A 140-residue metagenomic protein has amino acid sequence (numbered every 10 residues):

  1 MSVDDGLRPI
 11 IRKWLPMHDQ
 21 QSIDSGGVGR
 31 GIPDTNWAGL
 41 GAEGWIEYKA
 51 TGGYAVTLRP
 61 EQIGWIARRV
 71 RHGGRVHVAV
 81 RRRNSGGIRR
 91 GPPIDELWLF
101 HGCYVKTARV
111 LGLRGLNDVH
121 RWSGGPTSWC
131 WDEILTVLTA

Functional and structural regions predicted by a protein language model:
M1-G26, A140: Acidic-basic catalytic patches of nuclease active cores, encompassing PD-(D/E)XK and other metal-cofactor nuclease
D4-L7, L99-A140: Helix-rich interaction surfaces within compact, conserved domain-sized segments that mediate assembly or partner
I23, W45-Y48, V78-V80: Short, conserved beta-strand edge motifs with alternating hydrophobic and charged residues
G31: Beta-rich catalytic cores
T35-W37, A42-G52: Conserved catalytic cores of phosphodiester-cleaving nucleases, focusing on short active-site segments
G44, G52-I63: Active-site-adjacent loop/helix micro-motif of nuclease/hydrolase catalytic cores
V70-V105: Nucleic-acid nuclease catalytic cores
